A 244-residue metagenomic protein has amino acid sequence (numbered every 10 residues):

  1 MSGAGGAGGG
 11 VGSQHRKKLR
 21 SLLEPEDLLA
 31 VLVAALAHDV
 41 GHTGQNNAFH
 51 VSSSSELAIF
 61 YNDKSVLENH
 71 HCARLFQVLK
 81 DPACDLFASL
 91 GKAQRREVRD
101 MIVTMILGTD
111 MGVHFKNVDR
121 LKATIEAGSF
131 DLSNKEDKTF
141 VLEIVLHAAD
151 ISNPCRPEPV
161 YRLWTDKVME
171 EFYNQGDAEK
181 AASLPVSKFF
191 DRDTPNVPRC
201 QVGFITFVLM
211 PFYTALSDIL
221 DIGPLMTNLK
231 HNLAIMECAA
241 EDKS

Functional and structural regions predicted by a protein language model:
G3-P25, V33-S244: Divalent metal-dependent phosphate-bond-processing catalytic cores, especially two-metal-ion Mg2+/Mn2+ enzymes that act
